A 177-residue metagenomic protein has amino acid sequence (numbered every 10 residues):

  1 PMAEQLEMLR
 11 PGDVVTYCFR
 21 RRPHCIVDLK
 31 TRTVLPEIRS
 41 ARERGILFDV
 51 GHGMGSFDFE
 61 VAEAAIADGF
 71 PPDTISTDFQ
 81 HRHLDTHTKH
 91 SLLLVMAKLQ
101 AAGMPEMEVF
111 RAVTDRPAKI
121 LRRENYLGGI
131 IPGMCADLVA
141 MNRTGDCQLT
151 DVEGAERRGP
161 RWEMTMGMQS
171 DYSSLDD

Functional and structural regions predicted by a protein language model:
P1-A64, D68-T86: Active-site core of metal-dependent hydrolases
M2, M8, M54, M96 (+4 more regions): Detector for methionine-enriched segments
L6, S76, E124-L127, D146 (+2 more regions): Generic secondary-structure boundary/loop-capping signal
R10-Y17, F70-T74, V95-A97, L127-P132 (+1 more regions): Short, structured secondary-structure boundary patches
R20-R21, E43-I46, I75-F79, A101-P105 (+1 more regions): Short, surface-exposed, polar/charged, turn-prone segments marking secondary-structure boundaries
E60-R143: His/Asp/Glu-enriched, well-ordered alpha-helical/loop segment that forms or immediately abuts the divalent-metal
C135-D177: C-terminal cap of metal-dependent C-N hydrolases
